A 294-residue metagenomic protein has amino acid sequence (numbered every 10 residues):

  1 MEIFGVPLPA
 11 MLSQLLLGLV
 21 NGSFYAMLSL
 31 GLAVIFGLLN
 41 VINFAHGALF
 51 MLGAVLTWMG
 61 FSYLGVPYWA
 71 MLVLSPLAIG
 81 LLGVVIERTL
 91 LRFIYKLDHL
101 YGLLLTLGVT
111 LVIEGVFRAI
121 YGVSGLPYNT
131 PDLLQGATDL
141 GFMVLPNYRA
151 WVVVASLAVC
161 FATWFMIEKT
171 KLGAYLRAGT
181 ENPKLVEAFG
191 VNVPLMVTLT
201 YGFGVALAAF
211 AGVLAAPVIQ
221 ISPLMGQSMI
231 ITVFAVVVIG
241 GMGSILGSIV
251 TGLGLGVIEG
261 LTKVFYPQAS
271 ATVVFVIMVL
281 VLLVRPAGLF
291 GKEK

Functional and structural regions predicted by a protein language model:
M1-M27, L56, P67-M71, L97-Y101 (+3 more regions): Membrane-interfacial amphipathic/re-entrant helices at transmembrane-helix boundaries
A10, T89, I120, E181-A188 (+2 more regions): Cytosolic-side transmembrane-helix boundaries in multi-pass membrane proteins
L16, L38-V85, T89: Membrane-embedded helix boundary and interhelical linker motif in transport proteins
N21, M143-I221, I245-T251: Helix-loop-helix "hairpin" substructures at the membrane interface of multi-pass membrane proteins
Y25, S29, G65-L77, Y201-A208 (+3 more regions): Transmembrane alpha-helical segments in multi-pass inner-membrane proteins
A54-W58, P76-L82, L107-F117, A155-W164 (+4 more regions): Hydrophobic core segments of alpha-helical transmembrane domains in multi-pass membrane transport and ion-translocation
G65-V109, V116, V250-T251, L255 (+1 more regions): Alpha-helical transmembrane segments within multi-pass membrane transporters and channels
F93-K169, M196-L199, Q220, L261 (+3 more regions): Transmembrane helix-bundle core of multi-pass membrane transporters and related energy-transducing complexes
